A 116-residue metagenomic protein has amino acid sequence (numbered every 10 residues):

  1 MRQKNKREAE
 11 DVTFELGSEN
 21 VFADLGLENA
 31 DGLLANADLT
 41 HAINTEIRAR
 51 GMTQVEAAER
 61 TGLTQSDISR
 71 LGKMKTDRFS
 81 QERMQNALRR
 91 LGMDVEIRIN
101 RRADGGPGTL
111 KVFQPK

Functional and structural regions predicted by a protein language model:
M1-H41, G105-K116: N-terminal flexible/basic segments that precede or flank functional cores
G26, R48, R89-G92: Signal for well-folded cores of large energy- and translation-related assemblies
N36-M52: Short, amphipathic alpha-helical "recognition" segments used to contact nucleic acids or chromatin
L39, T64, K75, L91-V95: A generic structural signal for short beta-strands and their flanking turns/coil linkers
G51-R70: Short alpha-helical DNA-recognition segment
S69-G72, Q85: Key DNA-contacting residues within the recognition helix of helix-turn-helix
K75-Q81: Short, solvent-exposed alpha-helical "recognition" segments
Q81-R98: DNA major-groove recognition helix of helix-turn-helix/homeodomain DNA-binding modules
